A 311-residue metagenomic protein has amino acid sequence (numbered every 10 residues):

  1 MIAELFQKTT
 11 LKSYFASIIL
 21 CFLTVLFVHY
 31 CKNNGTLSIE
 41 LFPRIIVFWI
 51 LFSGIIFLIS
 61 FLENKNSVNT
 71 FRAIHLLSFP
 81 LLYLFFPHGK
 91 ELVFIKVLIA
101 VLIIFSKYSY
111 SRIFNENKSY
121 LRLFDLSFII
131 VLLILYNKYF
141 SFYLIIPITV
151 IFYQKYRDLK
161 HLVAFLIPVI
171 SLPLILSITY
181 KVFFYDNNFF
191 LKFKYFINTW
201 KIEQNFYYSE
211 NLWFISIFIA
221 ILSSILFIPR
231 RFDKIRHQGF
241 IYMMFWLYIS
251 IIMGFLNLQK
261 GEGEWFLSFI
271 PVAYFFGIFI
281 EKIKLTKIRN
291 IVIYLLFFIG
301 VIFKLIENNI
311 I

Functional and structural regions predicted by a protein language model:
F27-I39, F189-E210, A220-I225: Juxtamembrane membrane-water interface segments that cap and precede transmembrane helices
E63-L82: Transmembrane-helix signature of polytopic, membrane-embedded enzymes that assemble or transfer cell-envelope glycans
S78-V97: Aromatic- and kink-enriched transmembrane "portal" helix at the membrane-lumen/periplasm boundary that abuts
S106-L121: Membrane-interface transmembrane helices that cradle and orient dolichyl/undecaprenyl
R122-Y136: Membrane-interface alpha helices of multi-pass inner-membrane proteins
Y143-I167: Perimembrane helix-loop-helix junctions
I225-W246: Membrane-interface helix-loop-helix junctions at transmembrane boundaries of multi-pass membrane enzymes, predominantly
G261-I278: Hydrophobic/aromatic-rich transmembrane helices and adjacent perimembrane loops
